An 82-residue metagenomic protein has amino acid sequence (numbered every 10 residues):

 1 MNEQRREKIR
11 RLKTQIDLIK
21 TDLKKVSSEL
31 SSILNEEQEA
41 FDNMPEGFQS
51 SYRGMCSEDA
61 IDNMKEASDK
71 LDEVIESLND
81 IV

Functional and structural regions predicted by a protein language model:
N2-V82: Long, low-complexity or tandemly repetitive, helically biased scaffold regions used for multimeric assembly/adhesion
